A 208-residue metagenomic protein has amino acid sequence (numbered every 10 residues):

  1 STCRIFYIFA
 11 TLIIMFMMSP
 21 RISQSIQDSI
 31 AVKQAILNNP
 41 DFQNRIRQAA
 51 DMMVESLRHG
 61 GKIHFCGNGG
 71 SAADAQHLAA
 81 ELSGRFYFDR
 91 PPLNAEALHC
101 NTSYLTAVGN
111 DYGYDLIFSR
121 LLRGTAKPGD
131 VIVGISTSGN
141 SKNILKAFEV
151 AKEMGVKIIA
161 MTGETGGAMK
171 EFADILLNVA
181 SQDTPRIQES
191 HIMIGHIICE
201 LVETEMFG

Functional and structural regions predicted by a protein language model:
I8-I14: Short, positively charged and aromatic/hydrophobic N-terminal segments
F16-D41: Generic N-terminal amphipathic, Lys/Arg-enriched alpha-helix
S19, Q43-I46, D115: Short, structured helix-loop boundary elements
N38-H59: A short, well-structured juxtamembrane/interface segment
M52-H77: Charged, well-structured alpha/beta interaction segments
S71, Q76-G208: Glycine-rich phosphate-binding loops that contact phosphosugars or nucleotide phosphates
